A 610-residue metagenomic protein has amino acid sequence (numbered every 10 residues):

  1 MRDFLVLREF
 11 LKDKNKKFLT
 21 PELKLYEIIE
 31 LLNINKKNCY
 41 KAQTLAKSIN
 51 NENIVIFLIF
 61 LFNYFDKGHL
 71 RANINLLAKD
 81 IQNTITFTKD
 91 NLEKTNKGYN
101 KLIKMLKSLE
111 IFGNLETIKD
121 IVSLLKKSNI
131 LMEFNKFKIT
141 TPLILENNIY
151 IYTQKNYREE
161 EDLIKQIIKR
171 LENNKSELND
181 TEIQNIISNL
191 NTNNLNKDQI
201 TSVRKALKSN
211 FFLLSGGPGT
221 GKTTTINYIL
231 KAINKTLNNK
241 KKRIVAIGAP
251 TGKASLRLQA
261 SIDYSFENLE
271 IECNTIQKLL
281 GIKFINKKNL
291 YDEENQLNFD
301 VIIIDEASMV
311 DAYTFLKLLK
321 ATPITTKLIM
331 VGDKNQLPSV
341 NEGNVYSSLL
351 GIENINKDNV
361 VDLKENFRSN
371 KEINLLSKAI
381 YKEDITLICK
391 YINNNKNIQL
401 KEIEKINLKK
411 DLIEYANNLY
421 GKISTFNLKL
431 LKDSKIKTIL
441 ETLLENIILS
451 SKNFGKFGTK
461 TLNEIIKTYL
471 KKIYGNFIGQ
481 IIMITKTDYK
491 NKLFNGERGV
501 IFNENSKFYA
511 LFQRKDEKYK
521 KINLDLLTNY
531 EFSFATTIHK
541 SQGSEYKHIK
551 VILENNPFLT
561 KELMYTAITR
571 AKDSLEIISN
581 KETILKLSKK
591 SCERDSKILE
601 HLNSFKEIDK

Functional and structural regions predicted by a protein language model:
K47-N75: Positively charged, polyanion-binding regions of nucleic-acid-associated proteins
G68-I81, G98-L102, L178-D180: Short acidic, hydrophobic short linear motifs in intrinsically disordered regions
L109-T181: Interdomain "pre-motor" coupling segment immediately N-terminal to P-loop NTPase/helicase cores
E182-F211: Conserved pre-motif I regulatory segment
I200-V203, L207-N393: ASCE P-loop NTPase helicase motor core
K205, N335-I482, D488-N491: Conserved helicase motor core of P-loop NTPases
D311, E464-K572: Conserved nucleotide-binding/hydrolysis modules and their immediate coupling elements across P-loop/ASCE NTPase motors
S348-L349, H548-K610: Helicase C-terminal subdomain and adjacent C-terminal extension
